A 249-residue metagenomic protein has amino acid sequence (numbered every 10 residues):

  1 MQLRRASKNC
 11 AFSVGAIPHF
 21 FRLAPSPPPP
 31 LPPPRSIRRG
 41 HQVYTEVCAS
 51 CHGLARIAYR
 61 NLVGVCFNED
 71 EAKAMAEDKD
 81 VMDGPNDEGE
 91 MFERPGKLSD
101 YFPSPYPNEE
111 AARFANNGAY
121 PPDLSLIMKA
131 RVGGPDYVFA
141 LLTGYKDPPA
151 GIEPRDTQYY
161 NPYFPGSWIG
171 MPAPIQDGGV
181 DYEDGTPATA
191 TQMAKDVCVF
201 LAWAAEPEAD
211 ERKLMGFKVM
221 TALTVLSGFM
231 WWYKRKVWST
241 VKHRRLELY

Functional and structural regions predicted by a protein language model:
M1-F21: N-terminal mitochondrial targeting presequence
F20-Q42, G53-G64, A72, A209: Electrostatic cytochrome c docking/interface patches
Y44-A55, V197, L201: The canonical Cys-X-X-Cys-His
G53-G134, D156-D184: Gly/Gly-Pro-rich "capping" loops immediately C-terminal to redox-active cysteine motifs in periplasmic/lumenal
A140-M171, P187-T191: Hydrophobic alpha-helical transmembrane segments and adjacent short intramembrane/lumenal linkers of inner/organellar
M171, I175-E206, D210: Extended, hydrophilic extramembrane loops/domains of integral membrane proteins
A205-A222: Juxtamembrane/start-of-transmembrane alpha-helix segments at the extracytoplasmic/lumenal side of membrane anchors
R212-M215, S227-Y249: Juxtamembrane interface at the cytosolic side of transmembrane helices
